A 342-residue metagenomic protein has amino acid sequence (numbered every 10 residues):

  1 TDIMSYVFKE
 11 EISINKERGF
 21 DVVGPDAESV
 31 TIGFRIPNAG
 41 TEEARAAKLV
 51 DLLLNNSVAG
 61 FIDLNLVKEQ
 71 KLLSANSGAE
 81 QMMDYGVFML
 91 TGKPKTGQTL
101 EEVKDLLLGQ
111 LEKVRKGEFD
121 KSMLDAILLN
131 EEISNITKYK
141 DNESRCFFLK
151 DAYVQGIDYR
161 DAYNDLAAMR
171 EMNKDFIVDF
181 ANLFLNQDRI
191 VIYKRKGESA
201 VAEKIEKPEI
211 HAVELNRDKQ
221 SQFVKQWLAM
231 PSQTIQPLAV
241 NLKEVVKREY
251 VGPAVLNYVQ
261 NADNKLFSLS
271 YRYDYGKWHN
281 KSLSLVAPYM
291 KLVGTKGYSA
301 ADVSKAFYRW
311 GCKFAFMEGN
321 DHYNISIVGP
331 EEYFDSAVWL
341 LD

Functional and structural regions predicted by a protein language model:
T1-N65, S77, K104, I192-A306 (+3 more regions): His/Glu-rich zincin catalytic helix
K9-E28, F61-S74, M83, G117-Y163 (+1 more regions): Short acidic/His-enriched helical or mixed secondary-structure segments at domain edges of catalytic enzymes and some
V23-D26, E80-V87, D158-Y159, A262-K265 (+1 more regions): Short, flexible turn/loop "capping" segments at secondary-structure junctions
E43, A47-D51, A59, D63 (+13 more regions): Extracytoplasmic/secreted envelope proteins and their assembly/folding machinery, especially bacterial periplasmic
L53-F61, Q70, L111-E118, N135 (+7 more regions): Conserved NTP-handling cores and scaffolds of large molecular machines
S57-V58, E80-K138, H279, L292-Y298 (+1 more regions): M16/insulysin-pitrilysin zinc metalloprotease superfamily fold
T91-G92, S122-A239: C-terminal regions of mature proteins
D141-N142, N320-N324: Charged/polar, low-hydrophobicity segments characteristic of intrinsically disordered regions and flexible loops
